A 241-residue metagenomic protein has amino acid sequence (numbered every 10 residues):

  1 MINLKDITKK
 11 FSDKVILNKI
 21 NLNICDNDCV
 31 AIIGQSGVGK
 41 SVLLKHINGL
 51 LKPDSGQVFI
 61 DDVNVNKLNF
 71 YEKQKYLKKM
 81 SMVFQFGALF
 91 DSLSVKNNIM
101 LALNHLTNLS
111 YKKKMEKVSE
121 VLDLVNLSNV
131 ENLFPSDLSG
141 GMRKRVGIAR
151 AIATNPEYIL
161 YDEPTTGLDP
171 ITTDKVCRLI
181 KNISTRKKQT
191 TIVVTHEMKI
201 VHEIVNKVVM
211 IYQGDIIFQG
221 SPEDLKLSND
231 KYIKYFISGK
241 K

Functional and structural regions predicted by a protein language model:
N48: Helix-to-loop junction immediately C-terminal to a conserved catalytic motif
Y111-N129: Conserved ABC ATPase "signature" region
F134-L138, M142: Conserved ABC ATPase signature
A153-E157: A short, proline-enriched helix->beta-strand linker immediately N-terminal to the Walker B motif in ABC-type P-loop
I159-D162: Catalytic Walker B motif of ABC-type/P-loop ATPase nucleotide-binding domains
V201-E203: A short, surface-exposed alpha-helical micro-motif characterized by mixed small hydrophobic and charged/polar residues
